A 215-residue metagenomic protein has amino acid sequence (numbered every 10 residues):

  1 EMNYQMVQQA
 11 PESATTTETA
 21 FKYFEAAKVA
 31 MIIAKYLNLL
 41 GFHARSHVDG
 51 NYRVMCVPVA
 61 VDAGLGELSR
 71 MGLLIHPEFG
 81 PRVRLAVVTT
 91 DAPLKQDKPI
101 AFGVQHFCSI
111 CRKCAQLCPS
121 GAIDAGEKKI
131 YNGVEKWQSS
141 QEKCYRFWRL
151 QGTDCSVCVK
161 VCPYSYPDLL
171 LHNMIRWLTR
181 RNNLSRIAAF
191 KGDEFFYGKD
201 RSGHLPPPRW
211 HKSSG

Functional and structural regions predicted by a protein language model:
E1-R180: Catalytic cores of enzyme domains
K160, Y164, D168-G215: Iron-sulfur (Fe-S) cluster-binding modules
